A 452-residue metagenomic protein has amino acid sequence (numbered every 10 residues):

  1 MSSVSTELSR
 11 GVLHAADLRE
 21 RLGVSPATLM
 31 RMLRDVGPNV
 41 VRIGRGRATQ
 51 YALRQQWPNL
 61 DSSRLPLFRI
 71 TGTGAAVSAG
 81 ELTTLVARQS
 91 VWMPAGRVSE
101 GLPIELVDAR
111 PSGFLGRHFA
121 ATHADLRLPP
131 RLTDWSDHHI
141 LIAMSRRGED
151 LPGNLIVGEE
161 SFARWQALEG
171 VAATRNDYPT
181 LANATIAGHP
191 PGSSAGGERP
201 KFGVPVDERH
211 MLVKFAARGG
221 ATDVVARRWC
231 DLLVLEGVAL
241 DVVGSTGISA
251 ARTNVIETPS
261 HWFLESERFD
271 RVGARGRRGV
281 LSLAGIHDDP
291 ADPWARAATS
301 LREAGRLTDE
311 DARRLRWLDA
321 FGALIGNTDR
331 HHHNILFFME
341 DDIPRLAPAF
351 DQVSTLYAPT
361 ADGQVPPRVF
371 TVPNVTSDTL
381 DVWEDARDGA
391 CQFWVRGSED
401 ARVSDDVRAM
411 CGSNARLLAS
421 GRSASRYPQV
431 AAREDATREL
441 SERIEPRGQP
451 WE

Functional and structural regions predicted by a protein language model:
S2-E452: Phosphate/dinucleotide-binding and metal-coordinating scaffold of catalytic cores in nucleotide-dependent enzymes
